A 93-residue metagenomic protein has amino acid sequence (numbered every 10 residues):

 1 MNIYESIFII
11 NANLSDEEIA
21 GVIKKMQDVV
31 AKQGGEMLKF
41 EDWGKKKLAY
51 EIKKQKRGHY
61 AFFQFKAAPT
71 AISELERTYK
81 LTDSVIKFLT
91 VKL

Functional and structural regions predicted by a protein language model:
M1-G58, F62, K66-L93: Long, contiguous binding/interaction regions
